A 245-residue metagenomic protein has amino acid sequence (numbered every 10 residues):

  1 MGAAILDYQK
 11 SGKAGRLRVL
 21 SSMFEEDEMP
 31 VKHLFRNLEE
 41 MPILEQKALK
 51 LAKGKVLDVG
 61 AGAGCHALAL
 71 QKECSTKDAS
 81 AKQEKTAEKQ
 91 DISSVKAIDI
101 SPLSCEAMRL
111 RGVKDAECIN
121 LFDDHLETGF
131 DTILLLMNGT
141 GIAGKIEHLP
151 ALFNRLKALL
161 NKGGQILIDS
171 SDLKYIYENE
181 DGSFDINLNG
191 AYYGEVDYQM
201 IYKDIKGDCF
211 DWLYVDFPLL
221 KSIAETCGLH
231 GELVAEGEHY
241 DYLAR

Functional and structural regions predicted by a protein language model:
M1-L20: N-terminal auxiliary segments of SAM/dcSAM-dependent transferases
L38-K55: Conserved alpha-helix/loop element of class I SAM-dependent methyltransferases that forms part of the SAM/SAH-binding
A63: Conserved SAM/SAH-binding loop
S101-P102: Conserved SAM/SAH-binding beta-strand->alpha-helix loop
G112-D123: Conserved SAM-binding strand-loop segment of SAM-dependent methyltransferases
F122, F130-P150: A short SAM/SAH-binding and catalytic strip from SAM-dependent methyltransferases
L149-K162: A short glycine-rich, Lys/Arg-flanked "PGG" loop and its adjoining helix->strand segment in the class I
K162-P218: SAM-dependent methyltransferase
